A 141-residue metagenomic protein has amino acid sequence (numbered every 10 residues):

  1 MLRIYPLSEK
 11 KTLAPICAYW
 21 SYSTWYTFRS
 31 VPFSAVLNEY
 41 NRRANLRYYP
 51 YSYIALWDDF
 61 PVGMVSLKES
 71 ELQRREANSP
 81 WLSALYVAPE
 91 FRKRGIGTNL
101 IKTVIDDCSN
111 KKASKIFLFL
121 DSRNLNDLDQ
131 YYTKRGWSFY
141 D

Functional and structural regions predicted by a protein language model:
M1-R3: Extreme N-terminal starter segment of soluble prokaryotic enzymes
L7-A14, A18-A77, S83, A88: Acetyl-CoA-dependent GNAT
A88, N99-K115: Conserved acyl-CoA
A88-R94: Active-site acidic-Proline motif in GNAT/NAT acetyltransferases
G95, K112, G136: Short glycine-rich hinge loops at helix-strand junctions in the catalytic core of two-component histidine kinases
I116-Q130: Conserved beta-strand-loop-alpha-helix junction that forms the acyl-donor binding cleft
T133-D141: Conserved acetyl-CoA-binding loop of GNAT-fold acetyltransferases
